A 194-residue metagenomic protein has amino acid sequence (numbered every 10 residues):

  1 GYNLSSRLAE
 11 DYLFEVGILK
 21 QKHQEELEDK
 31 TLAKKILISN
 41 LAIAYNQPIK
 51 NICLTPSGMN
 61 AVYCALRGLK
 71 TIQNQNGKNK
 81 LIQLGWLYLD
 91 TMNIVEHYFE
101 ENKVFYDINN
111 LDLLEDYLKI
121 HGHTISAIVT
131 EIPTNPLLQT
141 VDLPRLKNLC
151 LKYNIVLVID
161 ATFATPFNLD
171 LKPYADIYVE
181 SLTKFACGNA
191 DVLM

Functional and structural regions predicted by a protein language model:
G1-W86: Phosphate-/polyanion-interacting regions in eukaryotic proteins
N51-M194: Conserved PLP-enzyme active-site core in the AAT-like
